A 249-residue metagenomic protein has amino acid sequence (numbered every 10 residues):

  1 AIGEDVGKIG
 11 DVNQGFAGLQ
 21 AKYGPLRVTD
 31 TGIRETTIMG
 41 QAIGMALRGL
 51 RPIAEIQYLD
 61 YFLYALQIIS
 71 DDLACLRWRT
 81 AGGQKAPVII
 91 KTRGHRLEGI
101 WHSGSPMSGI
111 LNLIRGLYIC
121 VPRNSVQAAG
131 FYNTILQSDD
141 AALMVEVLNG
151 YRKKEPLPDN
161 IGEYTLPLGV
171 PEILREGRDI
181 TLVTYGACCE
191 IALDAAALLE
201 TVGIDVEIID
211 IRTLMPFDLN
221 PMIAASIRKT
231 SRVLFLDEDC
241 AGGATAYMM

Functional and structural regions predicted by a protein language model:
I2-V145, N149-G150: Thiamine diphosphate
V12-K22, E35, Q84-A86, L148-M249: Thiamine diphosphate
